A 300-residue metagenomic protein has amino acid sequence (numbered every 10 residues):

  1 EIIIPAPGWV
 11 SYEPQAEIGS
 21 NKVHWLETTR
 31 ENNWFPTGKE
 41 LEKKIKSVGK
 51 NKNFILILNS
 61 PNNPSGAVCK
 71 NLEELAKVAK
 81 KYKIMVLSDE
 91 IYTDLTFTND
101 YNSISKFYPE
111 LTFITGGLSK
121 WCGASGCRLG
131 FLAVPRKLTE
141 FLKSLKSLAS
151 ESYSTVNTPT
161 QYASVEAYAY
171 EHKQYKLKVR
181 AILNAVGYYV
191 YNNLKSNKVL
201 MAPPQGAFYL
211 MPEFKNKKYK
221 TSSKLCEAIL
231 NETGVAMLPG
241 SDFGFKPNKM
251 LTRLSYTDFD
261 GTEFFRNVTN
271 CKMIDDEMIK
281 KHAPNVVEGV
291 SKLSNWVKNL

Functional and structural regions predicted by a protein language model:
E1-A16, K43: Conserved PLP-anchoring active-site segment centered on the Schiff-base-forming lysine
I4, W25, V86-S88, P239: Hydrophobic residues in well-ordered beta-strands that form the structural core
G19, K81-Y82, N197, T233: Helix C-cap/helix->beta junction micro-motif
R30-N99: Active-site phosphate-binding strand-loop segment of PLP-dependent enzymes
K46, A228-M237, F243-L300: PLP-dependent enzyme catalytic core of the Aspartate aminotransferase-like
E110-A181, Y188-N193, M273-D276, V290-S291: Conserved core segment of the aminotransferase class I/II
V165, A181-Y191, M201-F214, N248-M250: Conserved glycine-rich beta-strand-loop-beta hairpin in the small C-terminal domain of fold type I
